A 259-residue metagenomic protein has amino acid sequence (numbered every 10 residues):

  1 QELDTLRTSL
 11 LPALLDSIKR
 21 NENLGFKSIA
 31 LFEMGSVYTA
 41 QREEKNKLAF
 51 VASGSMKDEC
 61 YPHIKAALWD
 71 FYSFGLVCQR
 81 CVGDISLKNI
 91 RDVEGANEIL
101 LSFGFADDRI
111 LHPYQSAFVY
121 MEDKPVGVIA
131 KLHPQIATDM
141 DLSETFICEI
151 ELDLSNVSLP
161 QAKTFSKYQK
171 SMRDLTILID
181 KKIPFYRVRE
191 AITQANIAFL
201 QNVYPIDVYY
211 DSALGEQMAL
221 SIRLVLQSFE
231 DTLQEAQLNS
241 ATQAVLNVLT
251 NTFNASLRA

Functional and structural regions predicted by a protein language model:
Q1-L48, A130, P134-A137, Q227: Class II aminoacyl-tRNA synthetase-like tRNA-binding/catalytic domains
K19-R20, T39, S55, G83 (+2 more regions): Residue-level marker of positions within ordered structural domains that often coincide with functionally constrained
G25, Y38-E43, E59-C60, K88 (+2 more regions): Short, glycine- and charge-enriched coil/turn segments that flank and shape catalytic ligand pockets
L31-E33, F50, G54-M56, Q79-R80 (+1 more regions): Domain-wide signal for the mature, well-folded portions of proteins, strongly enriched in nucleus-encoded organellar
Y38, G54-M56, H133, Y209: A generic structural motif
A40-Y61, A66-L68: Long, highly charged, low-complexity internal segments
I64-A259: A carboxyl-terminal module marker
